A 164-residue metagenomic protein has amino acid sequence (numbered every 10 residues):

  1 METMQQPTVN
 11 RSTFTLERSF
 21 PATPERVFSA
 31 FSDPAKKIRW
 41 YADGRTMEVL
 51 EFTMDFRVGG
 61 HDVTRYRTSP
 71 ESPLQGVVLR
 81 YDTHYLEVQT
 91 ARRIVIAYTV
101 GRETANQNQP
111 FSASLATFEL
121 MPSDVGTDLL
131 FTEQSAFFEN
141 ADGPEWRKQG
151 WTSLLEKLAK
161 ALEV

Functional and structural regions predicted by a protein language model:
M1-E48: Hydrophobic ligand-binding cavity/cleft-lining segments
T8-N10, F56, Q75-L79, N108-S112: A generic structural micro-feature
R11-E17, P24-R26, H61, R80 (+3 more regions): Intrinsic-disorder/low-complexity, polar/charged segments enriched in Ser/Thr/Lys/Arg/Asp/Glu/Gln
T15, A35-R80: Short beta-edge strand/loop motif at the mouth of beta-sheet-based domains
R18, E51-M54, R80-E87, A113-M121: Hydrophobic/aromatic beta-strand elements that line small-molecule binding cavities or substrate pockets in beta-rich
P24-E25, M54-V58, L86-I94, E119-D128 (+1 more regions): A short, structured loop/turn motif at beta-sheet edges
V27-F28, K37, D62, Y85 (+4 more regions): Hydrophobic pocket/interface hotspot
V95-T152: Beta-strand/loop substructures that line and gate deep hydrophobic ligand-binding cavities in soluble
